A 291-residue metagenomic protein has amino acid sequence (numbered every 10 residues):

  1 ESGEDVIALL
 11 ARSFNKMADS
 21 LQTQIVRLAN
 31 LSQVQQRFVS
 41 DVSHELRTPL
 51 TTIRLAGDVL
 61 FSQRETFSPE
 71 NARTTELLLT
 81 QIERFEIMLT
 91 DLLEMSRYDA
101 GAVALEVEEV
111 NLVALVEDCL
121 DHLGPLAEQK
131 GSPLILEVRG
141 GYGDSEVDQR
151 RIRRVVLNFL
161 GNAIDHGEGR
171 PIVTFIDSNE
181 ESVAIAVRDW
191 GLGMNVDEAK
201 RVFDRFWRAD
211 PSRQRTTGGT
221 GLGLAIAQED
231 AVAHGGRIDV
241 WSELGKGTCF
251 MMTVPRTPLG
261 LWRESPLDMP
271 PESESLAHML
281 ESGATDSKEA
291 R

Functional and structural regions predicted by a protein language model:
E1-K16, R73: HAMP signal relay modules and closely related sensory coiled-coil linkers that couple transmembrane inputs to cytosolic
S20-E65, T74: Membrane-proximal coiled-coil signaling linkers
V26, T80-F85: Short alpha-helical segment of the dimerization/phosphotransfer core of two-component systems
E106-N111, P133-G143: Conserved catalytic submotifs in the C-terminal HATPase_c
L112, G193-D204, P211: Short helix N-cap motif at coil->helix boundaries in the Bergerat
P171-E181: Short beta-strand/loop element within the Bergerat-fold HATPase_c
